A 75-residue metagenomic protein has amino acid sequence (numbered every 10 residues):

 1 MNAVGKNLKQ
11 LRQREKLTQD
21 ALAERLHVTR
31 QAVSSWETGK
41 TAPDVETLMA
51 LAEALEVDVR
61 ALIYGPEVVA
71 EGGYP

Functional and structural regions predicted by a protein language model:
M1-R14: A short, Lys/Arg-rich alpha-helix, primarily the initiator
K16-S35, A50: Short alpha-helical DNA-recognition segment
T38: Short, conserved catalytic or interaction motifs in soluble domains
E46-A61: DNA major-groove recognition helix of helix-turn-helix/homeodomain DNA-binding modules
I63-P75: Short, charged recognition helix plus adjacent turn of helix-turn-helix-like nucleic-acid-binding domains
